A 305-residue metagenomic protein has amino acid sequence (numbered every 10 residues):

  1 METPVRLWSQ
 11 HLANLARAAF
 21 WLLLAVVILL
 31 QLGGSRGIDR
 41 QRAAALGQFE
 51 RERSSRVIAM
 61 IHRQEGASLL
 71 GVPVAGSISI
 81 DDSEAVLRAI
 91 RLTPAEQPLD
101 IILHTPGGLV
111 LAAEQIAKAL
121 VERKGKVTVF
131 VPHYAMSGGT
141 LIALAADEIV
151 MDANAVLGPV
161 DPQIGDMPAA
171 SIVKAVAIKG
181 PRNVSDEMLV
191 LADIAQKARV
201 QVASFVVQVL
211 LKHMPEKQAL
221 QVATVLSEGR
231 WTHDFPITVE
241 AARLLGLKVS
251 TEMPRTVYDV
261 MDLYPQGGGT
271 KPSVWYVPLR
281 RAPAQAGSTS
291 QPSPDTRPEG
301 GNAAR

Functional and structural regions predicted by a protein language model:
M1-T128, Y134, V150-D152, P162-R305: N-terminal organellar transit peptides
P132, T140-D147, M151-A153: Internal, hydrophobic cores of structured domains that mediate oligomerization or house catalytic pockets within large
S137: Catalytic nucleophile serine of serine hydrolases, specifically the conserved "nucleophile elbow" pentapeptide
